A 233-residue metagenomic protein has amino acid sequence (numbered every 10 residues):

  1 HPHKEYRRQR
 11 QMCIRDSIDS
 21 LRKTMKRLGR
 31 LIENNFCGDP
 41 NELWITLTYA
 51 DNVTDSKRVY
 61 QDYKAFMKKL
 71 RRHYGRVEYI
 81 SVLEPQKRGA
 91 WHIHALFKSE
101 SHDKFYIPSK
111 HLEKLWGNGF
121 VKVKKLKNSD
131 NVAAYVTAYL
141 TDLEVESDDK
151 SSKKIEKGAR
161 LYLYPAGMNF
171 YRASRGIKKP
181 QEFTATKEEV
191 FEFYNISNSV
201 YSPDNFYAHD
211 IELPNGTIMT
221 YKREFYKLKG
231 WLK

Functional and structural regions predicted by a protein language model:
H1-H3: Short, exposed "boundary/linker" segments that immediately precede the start of a downstream structural module
R7-Q11, R15-G89, E100-K233: Right-hand nucleic-acid polymerase module
